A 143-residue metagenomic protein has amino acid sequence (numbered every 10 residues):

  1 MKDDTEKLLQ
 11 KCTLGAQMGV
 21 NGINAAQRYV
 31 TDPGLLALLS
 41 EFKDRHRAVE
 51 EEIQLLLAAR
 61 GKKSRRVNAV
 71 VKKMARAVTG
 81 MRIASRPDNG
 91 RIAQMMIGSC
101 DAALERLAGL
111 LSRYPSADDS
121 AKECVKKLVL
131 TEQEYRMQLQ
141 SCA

Functional and structural regions predicted by a protein language model:
M1-T5, G19, V30-D32, L57-A59 (+3 more regions): Generic detector of short, locally flexible boundary/turn motifs and exposed helical patches
M1-V30, R91-P115: Alpha-helical bundle segments that constitute or directly flank the non-heme di-iron/ferroxidase center
D4-C12, P33-E51, N89-M96, D118-T131: Alpha-helical scaffold segments that form or flank carboxylate-/histidine-based iron centers
C12, G19, A26, V49 (+7 more regions): Amphipathic alpha-helices that form helix-helix packing interfaces
N24, R28-T31, L35, A58 (+3 more regions): Short, flexible helix-adjacent loops and helix caps
L36-V71, L139-A143: Conserved alpha-helical segments that form or flank metal/cofactor-binding pockets of metalloenzymes
L55-L104: Carboxylate-rich helix-loop segments that flank metal/cofactor sites and access channels in metalloenzymes
I92, S99-A143: Preference for long, well-ordered alpha-helical segments
